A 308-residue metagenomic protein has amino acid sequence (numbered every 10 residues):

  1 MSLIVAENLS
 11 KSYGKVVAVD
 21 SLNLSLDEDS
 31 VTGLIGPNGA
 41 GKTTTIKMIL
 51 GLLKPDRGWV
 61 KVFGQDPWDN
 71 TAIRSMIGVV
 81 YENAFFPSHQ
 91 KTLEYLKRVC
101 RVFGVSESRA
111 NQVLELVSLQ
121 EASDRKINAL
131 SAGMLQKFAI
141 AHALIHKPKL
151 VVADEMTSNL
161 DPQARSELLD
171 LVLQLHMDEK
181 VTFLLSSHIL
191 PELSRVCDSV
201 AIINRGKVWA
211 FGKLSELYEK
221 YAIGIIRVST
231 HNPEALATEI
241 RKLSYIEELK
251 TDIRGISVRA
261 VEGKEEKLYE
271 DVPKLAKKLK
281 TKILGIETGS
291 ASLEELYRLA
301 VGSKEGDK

Functional and structural regions predicted by a protein language model:
M1-S10, S303-K308: ABC-family P-loop ATPase nucleotide-binding domain
I4, K11-L185, L190-N204, A210: ABC transporter nucleotide-binding domains
W59, I225, K282-G285: Residues at or immediately flanking beta-strands
P67, G104, V208, H231-P233 (+2 more regions): Short, surface-exposed acidic/glycine-rich loop or hinge patches that mediate macromolecular interfaces
V113, I127, I253-R254, G289: Residue-level "edge-of-site" marker
L169-V261: ABC transporter nucleotide-binding domain
G263-K308: C-terminal coupling/interaction segments
